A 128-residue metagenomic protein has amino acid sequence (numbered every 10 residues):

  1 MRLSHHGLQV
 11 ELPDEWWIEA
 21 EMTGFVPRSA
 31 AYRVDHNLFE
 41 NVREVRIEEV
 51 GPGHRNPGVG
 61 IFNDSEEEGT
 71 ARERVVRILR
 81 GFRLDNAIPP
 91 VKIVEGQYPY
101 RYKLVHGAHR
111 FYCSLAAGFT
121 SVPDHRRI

Functional and structural regions predicted by a protein language model:
M1-R46: N-terminal leader/domain-start detector
R2-S4, L8, E15-W17, A87-I128: A short, basic-hydrophobic beta/loop patch
R28-H36, E73-F82, F111-C113: Intrinsically disordered, low-complexity boundary segments flanking structured domains
S29, H36, R43, G58 (+3 more regions): Generic alpha-helical secondary structure signal
R33-H36, I61-F62, S121-V122, R127-I128: General N-terminal targeting signals
E40-K103: Short alpha-helix boundary/capping and kink motifs at helix termini
